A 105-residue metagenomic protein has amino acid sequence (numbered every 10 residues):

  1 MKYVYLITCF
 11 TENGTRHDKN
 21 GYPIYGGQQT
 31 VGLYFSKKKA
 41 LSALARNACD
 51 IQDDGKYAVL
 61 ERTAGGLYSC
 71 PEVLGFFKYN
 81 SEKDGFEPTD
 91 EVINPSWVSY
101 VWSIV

Functional and structural regions predicted by a protein language model:
M1-T30, R46-N47, Y57, I93 (+1 more regions): Short aromatic-glycine-(Arg/Gly/Cys) micro-motifs in beta-strand/loop hairpins
K2, K19, K37-K39, K56 (+2 more regions): Context-gated lysine
T11-N13, K37, T63: Solvent-exposed strand-loop boundary residues in beta-sheet-rich modules
T30-A40: GIY-YIG-like beta-to-alpha core
R46-V105: Short, mixed-charge low-complexity intrinsically disordered segments
